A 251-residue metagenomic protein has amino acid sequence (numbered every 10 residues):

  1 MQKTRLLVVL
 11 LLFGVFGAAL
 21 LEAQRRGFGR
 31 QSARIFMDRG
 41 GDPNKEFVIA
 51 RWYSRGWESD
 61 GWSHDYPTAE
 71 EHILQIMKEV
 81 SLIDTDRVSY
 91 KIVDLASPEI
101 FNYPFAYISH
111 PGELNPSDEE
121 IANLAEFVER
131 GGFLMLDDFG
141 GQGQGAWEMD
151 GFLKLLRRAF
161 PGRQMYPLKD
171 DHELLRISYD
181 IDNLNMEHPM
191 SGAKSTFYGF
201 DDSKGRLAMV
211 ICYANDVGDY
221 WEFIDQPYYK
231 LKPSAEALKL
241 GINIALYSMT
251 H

Functional and structural regions predicted by a protein language model:
M1-V8: Bacterial N-terminal signal peptides that target proteins for export
V9-G17: Bacterial N-terminal signal peptides
E22-F105, P111-G112, D216-V217, F223-H251: Aromatic-Pro/Gly-enriched surface loop or interdomain linker that acts as a lid/target-recognition segment
G29-Q31, K45, G56-W57, G141-F223 (+1 more regions): An acidic, glycine-rich "communication" segment
V48-R51, P104-I108, F133-D137, M165-P167 (+1 more regions): Structural recognition of the beta-strand scaffold that forms the well-ordered cores of secreted hydrolase catalytic
E70-L74, I121, A125, M149-L153 (+1 more regions): Extracytoplasmic/secreted envelope proteins and their assembly/folding machinery, especially bacterial periplasmic
I83-V93, L136-F139, R163-D171: Surface-exposed patches in mature extracellular/periplasmic domains of secreted proteins
F105-M149: Short alpha-beta junction capping motif
